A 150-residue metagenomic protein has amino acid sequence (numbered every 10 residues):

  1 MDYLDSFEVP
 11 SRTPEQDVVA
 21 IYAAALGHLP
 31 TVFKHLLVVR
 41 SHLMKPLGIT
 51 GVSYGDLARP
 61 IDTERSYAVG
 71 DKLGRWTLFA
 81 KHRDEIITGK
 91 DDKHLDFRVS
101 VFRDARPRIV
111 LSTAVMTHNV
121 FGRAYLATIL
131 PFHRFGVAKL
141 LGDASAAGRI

Functional and structural regions predicted by a protein language model:
M1-A58: Hydrophobic ligand-binding cavity/cleft-lining segments
D2-E8, E85, R108-V110: Intrinsic-disorder/low-complexity, polar/charged segments enriched in Ser/Thr/Lys/Arg/Asp/Glu/Gln
G48, V52-G70, G74: Helix-adjacent hinge/juxtasegments
R65-A105: Hydrophobic-ligand binding "helix-grip"
F102-F121: Short acidic, glycine/tyrosine-flanked loop/strand segments centered on an H-E-D-like triad
V115-G136: A short acidic/glycine-rich loop-to-helix N-cap element
K139-L140: Glycine-rich, low-complexity intrinsically disordered segments
S145-I150: Short, highly charged C-terminal tails/helix-capping segments
